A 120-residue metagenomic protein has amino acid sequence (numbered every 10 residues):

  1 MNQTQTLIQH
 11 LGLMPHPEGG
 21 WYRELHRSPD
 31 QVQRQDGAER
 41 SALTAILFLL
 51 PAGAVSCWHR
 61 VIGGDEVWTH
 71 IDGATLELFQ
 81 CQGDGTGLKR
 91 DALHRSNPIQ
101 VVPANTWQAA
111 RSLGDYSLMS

Functional and structural regions predicted by a protein language model:
M1-V101, A109-A110, G114-S117: Non-catalytic, conserved peripheral segments adjacent to functional cores
N105: Pseudouridine synthase
